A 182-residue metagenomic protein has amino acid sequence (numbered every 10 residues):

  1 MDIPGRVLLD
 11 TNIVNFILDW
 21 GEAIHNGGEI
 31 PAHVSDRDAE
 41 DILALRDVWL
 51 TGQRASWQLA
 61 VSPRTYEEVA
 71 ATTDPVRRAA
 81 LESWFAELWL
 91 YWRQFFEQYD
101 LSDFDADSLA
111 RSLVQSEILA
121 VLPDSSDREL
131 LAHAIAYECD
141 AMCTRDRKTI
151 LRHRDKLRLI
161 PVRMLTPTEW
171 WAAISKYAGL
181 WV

Functional and structural regions predicted by a protein language model:
M1-L8, G21-I24, A120, L131-V182: Acidic, PIN/NYN-like endoribonuclease modules and their adjacent C-terminal/linker elements
L9, L18-R77: PIN/NYN-family metal-dependent endoribonuclease catalytic core
I13, T65, E129-L130, K148-I150: Alpha-helix capping/helix-boundary segments
D36-D38, I118-P123: Short, flexible loop segments at the rims of nucleotide/cofactor-binding pockets, characterized by
E67-E68, F96-D107, P167-S175: A short acidic, often aromatic-flanked loop/helix-cap motif at beta-alpha or helix-coil junctions that lines enzyme
P75-L88: Glycine/small-residue-rich phosphate/adenosyl-binding loop
E87-V121: Acidic catalytic patch
S126: Acidic donor-binding loop at a coil-to-helix junction in glycosyltransferase catalytic cores that engages
